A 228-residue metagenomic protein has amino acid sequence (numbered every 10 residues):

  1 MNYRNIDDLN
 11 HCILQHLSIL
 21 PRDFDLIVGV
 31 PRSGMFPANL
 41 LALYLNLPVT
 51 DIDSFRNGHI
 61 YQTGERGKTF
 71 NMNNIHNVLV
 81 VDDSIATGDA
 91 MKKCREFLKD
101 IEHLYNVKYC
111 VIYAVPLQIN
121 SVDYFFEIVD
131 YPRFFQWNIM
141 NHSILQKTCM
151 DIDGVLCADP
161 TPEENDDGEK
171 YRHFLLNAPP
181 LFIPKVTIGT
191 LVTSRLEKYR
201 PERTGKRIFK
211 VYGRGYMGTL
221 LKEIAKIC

Functional and structural regions predicted by a protein language model:
M1-C228: PRPP-associated nucleotide enzymes
